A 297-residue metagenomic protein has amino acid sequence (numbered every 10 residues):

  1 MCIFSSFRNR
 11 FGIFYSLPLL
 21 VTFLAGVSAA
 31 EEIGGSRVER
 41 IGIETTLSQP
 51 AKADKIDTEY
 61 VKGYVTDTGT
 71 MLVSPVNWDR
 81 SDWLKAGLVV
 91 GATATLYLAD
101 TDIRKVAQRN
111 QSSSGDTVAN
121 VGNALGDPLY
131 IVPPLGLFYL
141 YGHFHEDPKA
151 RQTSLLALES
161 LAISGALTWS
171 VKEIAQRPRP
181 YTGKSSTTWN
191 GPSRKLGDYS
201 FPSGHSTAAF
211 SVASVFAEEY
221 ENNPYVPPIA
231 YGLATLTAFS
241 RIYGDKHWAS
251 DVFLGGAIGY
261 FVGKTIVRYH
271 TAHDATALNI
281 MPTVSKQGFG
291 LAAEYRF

Functional and structural regions predicted by a protein language model:
C2-F11, Y15, A29-K85, A124-V132 (+1 more regions): Replace "edges of transmembrane helices
F14-A25: Bacterial N-terminal signal peptides
A86-V90: Alpha-helical transmembrane segments
T93-D102: Alpha-helical transmembrane segments of multi-pass membrane proteins
T101-Q111: Interfacial/capping segments of alpha-helical transmembrane domains
R109, S113-N120: Active-site-surrounding "flap" and adjacent substrate/cofactor-binding loops of secreted or lumenal enzymes, prototyped
V132-F138: Hydrophobic cores of alpha-helical transmembrane segments in multi-pass inner/ER membrane proteins, independent
